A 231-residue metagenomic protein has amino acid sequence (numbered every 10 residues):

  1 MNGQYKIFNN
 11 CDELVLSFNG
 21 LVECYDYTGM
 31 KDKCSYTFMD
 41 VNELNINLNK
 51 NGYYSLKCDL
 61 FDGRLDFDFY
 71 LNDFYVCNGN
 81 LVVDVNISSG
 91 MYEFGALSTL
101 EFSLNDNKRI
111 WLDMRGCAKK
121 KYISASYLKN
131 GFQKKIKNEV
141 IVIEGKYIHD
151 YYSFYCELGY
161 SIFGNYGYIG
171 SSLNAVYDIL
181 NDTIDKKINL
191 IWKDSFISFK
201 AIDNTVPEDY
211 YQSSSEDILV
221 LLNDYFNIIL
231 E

Functional and structural regions predicted by a protein language model:
M1-G3, F8-D113: Phosphate/adenylate-binding glycine loop and adjacent helical scaffold
G3-K6, N107-N165: Extended, compositionally biased accessory segments flanking or bridging domains
E139-I141, K186-D194, F226-I228: Hydrophobic beta-strand segments of well-ordered beta-sheets in folded domains
I143-K146, S171, K187, Y210: Extracellular beta-sheet-rich ligand-binding/adhesion modules
N165-Y177: Extended catalytic/binding region for NAD+/ADP-ribose chemistry, centered on the ART fold
N174-P207: Short, structured protein-protein interaction patches enriched in aromatics and acidic/basic residues, typified by
F199-E231: Helix-rich interaction surfaces within compact, conserved domain-sized segments that mediate assembly or partner
